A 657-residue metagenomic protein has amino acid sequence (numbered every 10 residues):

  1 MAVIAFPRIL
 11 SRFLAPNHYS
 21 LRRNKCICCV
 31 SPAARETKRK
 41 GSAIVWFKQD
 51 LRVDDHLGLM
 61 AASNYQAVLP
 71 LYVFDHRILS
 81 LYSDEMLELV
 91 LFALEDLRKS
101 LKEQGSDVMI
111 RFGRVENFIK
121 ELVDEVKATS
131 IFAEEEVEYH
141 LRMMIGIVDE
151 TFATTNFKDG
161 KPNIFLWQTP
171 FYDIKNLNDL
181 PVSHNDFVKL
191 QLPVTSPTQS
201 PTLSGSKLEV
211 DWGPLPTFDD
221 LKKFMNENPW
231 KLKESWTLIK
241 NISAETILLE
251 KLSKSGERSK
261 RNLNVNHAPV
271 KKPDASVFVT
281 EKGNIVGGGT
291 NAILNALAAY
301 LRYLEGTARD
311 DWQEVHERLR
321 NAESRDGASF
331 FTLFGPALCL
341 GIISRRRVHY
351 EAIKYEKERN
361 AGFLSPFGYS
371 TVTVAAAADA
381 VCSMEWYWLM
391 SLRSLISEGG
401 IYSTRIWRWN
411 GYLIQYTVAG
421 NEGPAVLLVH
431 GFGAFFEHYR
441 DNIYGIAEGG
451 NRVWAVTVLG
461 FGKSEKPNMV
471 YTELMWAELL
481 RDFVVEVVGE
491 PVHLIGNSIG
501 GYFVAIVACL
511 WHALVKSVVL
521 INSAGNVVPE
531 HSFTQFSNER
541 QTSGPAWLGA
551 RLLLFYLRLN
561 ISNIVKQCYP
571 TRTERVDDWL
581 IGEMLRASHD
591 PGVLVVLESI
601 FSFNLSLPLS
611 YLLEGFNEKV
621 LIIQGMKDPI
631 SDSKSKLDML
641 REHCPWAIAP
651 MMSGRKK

Functional and structural regions predicted by a protein language model:
A2-E234: Trp/Phe/Arg-rich N-terminal binding region typifying the photolyase-homology
R39, S183-S391: Glycine/tryptophan-enriched, flexible segments
S403-N410, Q415-V418, E448-G496, S532: Active-site loop/oxyanion-hole signature of alpha/beta-hydrolase fold enzymes
G423, G431-D441, V453: Serine-hydrolase catalytic-loop signature spanning alpha/beta hydrolases and amidase-signature enzymes
I446-E448, G615-R655: Conserved loop-alpha-helix segment in the C-terminal half of the alpha/beta-hydrolase fold that carries the catalytic
G496, G500, V504: Gly/Ala-rich beta-loop-alpha elbow adjacent to hydrolase catalytic centers
A505-L510, L514-R551: Flexible "cap/lid" loop of the alpha/beta hydrolase fold
P529-T534, L552-E618: Conserved alpha/beta-hydrolase catalytic His-Asp/Glu region
